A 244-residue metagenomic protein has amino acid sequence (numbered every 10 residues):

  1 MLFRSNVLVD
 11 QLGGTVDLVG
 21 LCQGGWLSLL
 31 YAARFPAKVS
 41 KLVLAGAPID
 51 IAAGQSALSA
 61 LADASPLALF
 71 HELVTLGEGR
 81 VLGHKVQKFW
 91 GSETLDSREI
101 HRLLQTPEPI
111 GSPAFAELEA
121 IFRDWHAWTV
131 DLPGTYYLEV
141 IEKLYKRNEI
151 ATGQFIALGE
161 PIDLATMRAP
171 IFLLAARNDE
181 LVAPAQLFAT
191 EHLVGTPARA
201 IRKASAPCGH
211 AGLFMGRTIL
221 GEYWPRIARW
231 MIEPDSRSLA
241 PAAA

Functional and structural regions predicted by a protein language model:
G13-G14, L27-T135: Alpha/beta-hydrolase-fold enzymes
L18-G20, A45, L174: Short beta-strand immediately N-terminal to the catalytic nucleophile in serine-hydrolase-like folds
V19-G24, S28: Gly/Ala-rich beta-loop-alpha elbow adjacent to hydrolase catalytic centers
M167, L173-A175, D179: Short beta-strand/loop motif that positions the catalytic acidic residue of the alpha/beta-hydrolase fold
E180-Q186: Conserved alpha/beta-hydrolase "acid-adjacent" motif
L181, A206-E222: Catalytic histidine-centered segment of alpha/beta-hydrolase-like enzymes
H192-A211: Catalytic histidine neighborhood in serine/cysteine hydrolases with alpha/beta-hydrolase-type architecture
